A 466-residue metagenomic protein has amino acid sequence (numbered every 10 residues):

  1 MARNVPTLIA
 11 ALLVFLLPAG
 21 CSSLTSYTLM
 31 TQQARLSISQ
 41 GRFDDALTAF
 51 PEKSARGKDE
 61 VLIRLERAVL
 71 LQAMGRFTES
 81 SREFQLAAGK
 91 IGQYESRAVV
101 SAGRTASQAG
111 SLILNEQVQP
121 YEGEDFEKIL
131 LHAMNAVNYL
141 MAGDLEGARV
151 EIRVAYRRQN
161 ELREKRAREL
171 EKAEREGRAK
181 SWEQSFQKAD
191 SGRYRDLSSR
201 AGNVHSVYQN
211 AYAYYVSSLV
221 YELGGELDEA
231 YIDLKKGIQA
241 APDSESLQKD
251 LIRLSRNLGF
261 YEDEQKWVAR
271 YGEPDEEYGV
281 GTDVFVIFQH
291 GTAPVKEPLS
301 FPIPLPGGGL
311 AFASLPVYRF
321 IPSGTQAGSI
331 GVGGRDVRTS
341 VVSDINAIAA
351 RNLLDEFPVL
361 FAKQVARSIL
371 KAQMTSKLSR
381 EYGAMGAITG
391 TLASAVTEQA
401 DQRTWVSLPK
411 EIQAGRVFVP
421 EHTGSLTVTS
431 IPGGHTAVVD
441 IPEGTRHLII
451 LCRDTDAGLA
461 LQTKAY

Functional and structural regions predicted by a protein language model:
P18-R42, S54: Bacterial Sec signal peptide processing site at the extreme N-terminus
K58-L62, K90-G103, Q159-E171, I238-K266: Boundary/linker segments of alpha-helical solenoid repeat arrays
Y261-Y466: Short loop/turn and low-complexity linker motifs enriched in small/turn-promoting residues
